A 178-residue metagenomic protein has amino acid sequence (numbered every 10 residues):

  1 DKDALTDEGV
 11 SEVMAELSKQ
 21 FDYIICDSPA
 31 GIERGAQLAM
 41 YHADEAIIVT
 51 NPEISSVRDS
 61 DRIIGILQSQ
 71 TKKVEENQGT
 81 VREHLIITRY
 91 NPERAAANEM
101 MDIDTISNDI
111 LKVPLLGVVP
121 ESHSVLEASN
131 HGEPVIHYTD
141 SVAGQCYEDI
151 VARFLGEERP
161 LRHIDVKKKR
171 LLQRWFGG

Functional and structural regions predicted by a protein language model:
D1-K19, S129-I136: P-loop/Walker-type NTP enzyme "switch/lid" segment
A4-D7, V57, S141-G144, E148: Electropositive phosphate-/nucleotide-binding environments in soluble metabolic enzymes
E8-E12, E16-K19, Y23-P114: Conserved catalytic-core segment of NTP-binding enzymes
V74-G178: C-terminal lobe/tail of nucleotide-utilizing enzymes
